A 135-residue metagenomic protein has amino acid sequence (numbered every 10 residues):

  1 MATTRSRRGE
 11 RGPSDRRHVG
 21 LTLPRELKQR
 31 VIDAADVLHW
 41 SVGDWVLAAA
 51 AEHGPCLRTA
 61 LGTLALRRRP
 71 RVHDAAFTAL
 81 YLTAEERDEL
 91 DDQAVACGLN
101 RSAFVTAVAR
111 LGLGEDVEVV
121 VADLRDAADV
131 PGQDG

Functional and structural regions predicted by a protein language model:
M1, D33, A48-A50, T59 (+3 more regions): Residue-level detector of intrinsically disordered, flexible termini and proteolytic processing junctions
M1-R25, R58-E85, A94, G132-G135: Short Lys/Arg-rich basic patches
T3, L21, A35-D36, L80 (+2 more regions): Intrinsic disorder/low-complexity segments
E10-R11, R25-D44, A48, A84-A103: Surface-exposed, Lys/Arg-rich phosphate-binding patches that contact polyanionic backbones
I32-A34, G62, D91, V105 (+2 more regions): General helical structural elements
W40-T63, L99-D123: Short, basic amphipathic alpha-helical segments that act as recognition/interaction helices in nucleic-acid-binding
V72-L113, V117: Conserved small-residue-rich
D123-G135: Alpha-helical oligomerization segments
